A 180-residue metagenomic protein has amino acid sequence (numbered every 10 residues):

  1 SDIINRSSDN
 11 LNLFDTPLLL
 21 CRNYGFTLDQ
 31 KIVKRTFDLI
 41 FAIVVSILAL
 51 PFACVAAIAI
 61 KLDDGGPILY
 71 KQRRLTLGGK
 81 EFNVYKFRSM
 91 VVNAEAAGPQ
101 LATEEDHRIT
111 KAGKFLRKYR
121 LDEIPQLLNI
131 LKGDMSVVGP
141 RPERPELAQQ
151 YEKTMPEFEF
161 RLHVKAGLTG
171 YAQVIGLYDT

Functional and structural regions predicted by a protein language model:
S1, P125-L128, Y171-L177: Hydrophobic alpha-helical segments characteristic of transmembrane helices
S1-I47: N-terminal hydrophobic signal-anchor/signal peptide
D9-N10, Y70-T110, T169-T180: Short, glycine-rich, amphipathic interfacial segments at transmembrane boundaries or analogous
D29-A94, N129: A hydrophobic, helix-centered structural microdomain
K61-L62, K118, I130, L177: Conserved catalytic core of Hanks-type protein kinase domains
T103-K165: A short, structured surface patch at a secondary-structure boundary
